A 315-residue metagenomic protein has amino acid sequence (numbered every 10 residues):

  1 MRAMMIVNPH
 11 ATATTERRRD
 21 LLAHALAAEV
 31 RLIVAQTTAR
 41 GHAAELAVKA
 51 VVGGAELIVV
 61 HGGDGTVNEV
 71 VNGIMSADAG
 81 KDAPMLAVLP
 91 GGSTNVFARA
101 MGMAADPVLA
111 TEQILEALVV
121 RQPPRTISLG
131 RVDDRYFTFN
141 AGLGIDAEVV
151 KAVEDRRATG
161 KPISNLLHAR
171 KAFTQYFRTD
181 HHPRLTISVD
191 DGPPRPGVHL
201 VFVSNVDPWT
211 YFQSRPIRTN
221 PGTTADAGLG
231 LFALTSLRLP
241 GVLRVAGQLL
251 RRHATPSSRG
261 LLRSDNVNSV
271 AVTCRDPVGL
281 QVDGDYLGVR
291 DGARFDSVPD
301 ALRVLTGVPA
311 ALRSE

Functional and structural regions predicted by a protein language model:
M1-H61, N68, A310-E315: ATP/NTP phosphate-donor binding region
R2, R135-Y136, R184, L200 (+4 more regions): Structural motif
I6, E16, T37, M75-L200: Catalytic core of DAGKc-family lipid kinases
G142, D146, F202-N220, Y286: Glycine-rich phosphate/pyrophosphate-binding beta-alpha loops
D146-V149, R195-G197, P208-Q213, L239-L243: Short acidic/glycine-rich loop or secondary-structure boundary segments that cap or lie
D155-L167, P208-R238: Gly/Ser/Thr-rich active-site loops/lids in small-molecule metabolic enzymes that frequently grip phosphoryl groups
V189-D190, R218-D226, A233-E315: ATP/nucleoside-binding phosphotransfer catalytic cores, i.e., glycine-rich phosphate-binding loops
